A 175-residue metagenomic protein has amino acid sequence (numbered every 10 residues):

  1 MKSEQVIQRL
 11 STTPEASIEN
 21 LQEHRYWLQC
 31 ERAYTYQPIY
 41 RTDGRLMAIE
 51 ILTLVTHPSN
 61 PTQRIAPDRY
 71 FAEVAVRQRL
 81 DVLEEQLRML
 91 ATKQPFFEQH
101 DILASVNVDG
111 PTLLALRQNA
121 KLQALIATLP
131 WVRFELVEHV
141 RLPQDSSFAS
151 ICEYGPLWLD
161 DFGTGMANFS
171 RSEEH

Functional and structural regions predicted by a protein language model:
K2-A127: Bacterial c-di-GMP phosphodiesterase EAL domain
A124-H175: The catalytic core of metal-dependent phosphodiesterases that act on cyclic dinucleotides
